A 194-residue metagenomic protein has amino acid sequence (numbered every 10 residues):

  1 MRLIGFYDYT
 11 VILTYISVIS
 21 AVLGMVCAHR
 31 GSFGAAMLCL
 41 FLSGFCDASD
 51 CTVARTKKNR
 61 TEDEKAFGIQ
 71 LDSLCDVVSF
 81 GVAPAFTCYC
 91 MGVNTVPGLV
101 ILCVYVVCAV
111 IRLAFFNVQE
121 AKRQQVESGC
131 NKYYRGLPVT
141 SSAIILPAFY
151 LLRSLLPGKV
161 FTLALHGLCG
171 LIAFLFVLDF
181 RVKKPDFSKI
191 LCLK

Functional and structural regions predicted by a protein language model:
M1-C51, L175-K194: Topogenic membrane-insertion module of multi-pass membrane proteins
M1-D8, G31, D63, F67-Q70 (+3 more regions): Juxtamembrane loop-transmembrane helix junctions in multi-pass integral membrane proteins, especially the extracellular
G5-Y15, A35-L38, Q70, L74 (+4 more regions): Alpha-helical transmembrane segments of integral membrane proteins
T10-Y15, T56-L113: Multi-pass membrane catalytic core of lipid/isoprenoid biosynthesis enzymes
L13-I19, C39-L42, V78-G81, V100-V107 (+4 more regions): Lipid-exposed faces of alpha-helical membrane segments in multi-pass integral membrane proteins
L23-L38, V78, V82-C103, A148-L165: Helix-coil boundary and interhelical linker segments in multi-pass alpha-helical membrane proteins
R55-T61, V110-Q125, V177-D186: C-terminal ends of transmembrane helices
V126-K194: C-terminal membrane-associated helical module and adjoining short loops/tails
